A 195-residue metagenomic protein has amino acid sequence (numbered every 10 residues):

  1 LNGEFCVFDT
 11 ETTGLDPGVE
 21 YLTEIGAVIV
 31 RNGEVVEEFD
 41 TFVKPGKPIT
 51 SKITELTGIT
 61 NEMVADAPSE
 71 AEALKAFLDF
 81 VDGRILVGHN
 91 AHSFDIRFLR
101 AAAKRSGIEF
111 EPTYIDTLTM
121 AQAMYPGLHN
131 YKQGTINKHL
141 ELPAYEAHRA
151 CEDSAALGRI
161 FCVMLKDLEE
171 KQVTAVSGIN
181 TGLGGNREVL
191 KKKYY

Functional and structural regions predicted by a protein language model:
L1, I160-Y195: Acidic two-metal-ion nuclease catalytic site recognized across multiple nuclease folds, prominently DnaQ/RNase D-T
L1-P112, P126-H148, Y194: Conserved non-catalytic scaffold segment of RNase H-like nuclease domains
E72, A121, S154-A155: Short secondary-structure boundary/hinge segments and terminal tails
E109-A121: Conserved beta-strand -> loop -> alpha-helix junction used to position metal-binding or nucleic-acid-contacting
T119-Q122, K138, R159-C162: Generic alpha-helical structural context detector
R149-C162: Acidic, divalent-metal-coordinating active-site segment for phosphoryl/phosphodiester hydrolysis, typified by short
